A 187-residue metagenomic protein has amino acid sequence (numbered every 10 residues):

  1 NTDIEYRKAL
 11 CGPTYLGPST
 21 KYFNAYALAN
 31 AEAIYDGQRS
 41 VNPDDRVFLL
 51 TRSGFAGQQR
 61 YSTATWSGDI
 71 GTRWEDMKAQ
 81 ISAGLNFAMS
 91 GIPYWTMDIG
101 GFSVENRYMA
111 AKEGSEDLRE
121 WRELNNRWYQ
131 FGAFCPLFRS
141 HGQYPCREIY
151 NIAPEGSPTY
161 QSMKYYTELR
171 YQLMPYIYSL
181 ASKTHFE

Functional and structural regions predicted by a protein language model:
N1-E187: Catalytic-domain carbohydrate-binding cleft regions of carbohydrate-active enzymes
